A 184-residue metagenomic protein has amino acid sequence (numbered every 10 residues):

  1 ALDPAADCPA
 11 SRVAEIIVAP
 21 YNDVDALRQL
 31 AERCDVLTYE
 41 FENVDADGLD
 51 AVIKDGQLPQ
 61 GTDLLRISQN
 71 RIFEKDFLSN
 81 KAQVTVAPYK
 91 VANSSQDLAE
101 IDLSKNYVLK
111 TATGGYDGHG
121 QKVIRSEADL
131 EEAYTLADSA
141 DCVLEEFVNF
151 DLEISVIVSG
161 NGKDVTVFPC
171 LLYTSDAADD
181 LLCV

Functional and structural regions predicted by a protein language model:
A1-Q69, F73-D76, Q96: ATP-binding N-terminal substructure of ATP-dependent carboxylate-amine bond-forming enzymes
S11, P59, Q83-T85, T113-G118: Short glycine-enriched loop/turn motifs at secondary-structure junctions
C34-L37, V86-P88, H119-G120: Short active-site oxyanion
R66-V84, Y89-S94, E100-N106: Glycine-/Pro-rich loop/turn segments that contact NAD(P) or position catalytic residues in Rossmann-like domains
L78, Y89, L103-I124, S139-I154 (+1 more regions): ATP-grasp fold ATP-binding core
G160-D164: Short acidic-glycine loop/turn motifs at beta-strand connectors
Y173-A178: Conserved small/polar residues in nucleotide/adenosyl-binding loops
L181-V184: N-terminal low-complexity segments that are often proline-rich with Ser/Thr-Pro
